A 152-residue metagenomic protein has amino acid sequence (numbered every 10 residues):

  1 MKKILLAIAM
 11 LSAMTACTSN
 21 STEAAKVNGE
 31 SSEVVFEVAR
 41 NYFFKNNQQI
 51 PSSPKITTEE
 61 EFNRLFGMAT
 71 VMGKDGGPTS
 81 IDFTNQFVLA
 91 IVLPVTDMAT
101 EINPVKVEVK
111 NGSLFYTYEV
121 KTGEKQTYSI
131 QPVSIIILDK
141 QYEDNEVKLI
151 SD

Functional and structural regions predicted by a protein language model:
M1-T15: Sec-dependent bacterial lipoprotein signal peptides
C17-D152: Exposed, flexible binding/inhibitory loops of compact, secreted disulfide-stabilized domains
